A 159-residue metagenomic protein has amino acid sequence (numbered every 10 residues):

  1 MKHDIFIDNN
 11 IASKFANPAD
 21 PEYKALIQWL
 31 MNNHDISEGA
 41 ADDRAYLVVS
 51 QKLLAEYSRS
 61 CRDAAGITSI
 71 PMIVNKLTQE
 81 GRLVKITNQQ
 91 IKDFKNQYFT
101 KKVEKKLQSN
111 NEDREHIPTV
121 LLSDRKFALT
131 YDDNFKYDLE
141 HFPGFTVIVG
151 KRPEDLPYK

Functional and structural regions predicted by a protein language model:
M1-V49: Short, well-structured N-terminal submotif of metal-dependent ribonuclease cores
K2-D4, P118-K159: Acidic, PIN/NYN-like endoribonuclease modules and their adjacent C-terminal/linker elements
N9, Q51, Y131-D133: Short secondary-structure boundary segments
A12, L54, F135-K136: A generic structural signal for short hydrophobic patches within well-formed alpha-helices
A16-P18, Y57-C61, D138-F142: A short acidic (Asp/Glu
P21-A25, A65-G66, F145-V147: Glycine-rich, phosphate-binding/catalytic loops in enzymes
E38-A40, Q51-T100: PIN-domain endoribonuclease scaffold, especially VapC-family toxins
V84-F127, D133, Y137: Active-site neighborhoods of divalent-metal-dependent phosphate/nucleic-acid chemistry enzymes
